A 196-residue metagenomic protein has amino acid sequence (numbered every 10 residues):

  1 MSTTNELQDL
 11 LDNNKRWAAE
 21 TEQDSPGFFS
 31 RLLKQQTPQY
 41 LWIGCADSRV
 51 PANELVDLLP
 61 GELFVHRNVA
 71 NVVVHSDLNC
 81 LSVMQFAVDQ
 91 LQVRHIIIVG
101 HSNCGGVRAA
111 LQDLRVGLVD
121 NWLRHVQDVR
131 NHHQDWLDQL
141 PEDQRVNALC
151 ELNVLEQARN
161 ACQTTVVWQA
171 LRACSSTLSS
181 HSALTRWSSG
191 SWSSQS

Functional and structural regions predicted by a protein language model:
M1-P38, A70-R94, G105-S196: Divalent-metal-activated hydrolytic enzyme cores
T21-G61: N-terminal short beta-loop-beta anion/metal-coordinating cradle
I43-C45, R67, I97-H101, H181-R186: Short beta-strand segments
A46-V83: Active-site cofactor/substrate anionic-group-binding motifs, chiefly glycine- and Lys/Arg-rich phosphate-binding loops
D47-R49, H101-G106: Gly/Ser/Thr-rich loops at beta-strand to alpha-helix junctions that form or flank small-molecule/cofactor-binding
